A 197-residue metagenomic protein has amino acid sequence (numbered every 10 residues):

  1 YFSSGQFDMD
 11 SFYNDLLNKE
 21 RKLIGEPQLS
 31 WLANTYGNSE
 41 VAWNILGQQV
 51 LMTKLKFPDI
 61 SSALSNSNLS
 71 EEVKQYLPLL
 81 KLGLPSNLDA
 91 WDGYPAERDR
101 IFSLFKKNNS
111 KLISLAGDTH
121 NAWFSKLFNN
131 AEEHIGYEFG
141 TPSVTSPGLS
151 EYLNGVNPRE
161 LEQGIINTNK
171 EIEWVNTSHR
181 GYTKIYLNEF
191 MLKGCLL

Functional and structural regions predicted by a protein language model:
Y1-L197: Metal-dependent phosphoester/phosphodiester hydrolase catalytic core
